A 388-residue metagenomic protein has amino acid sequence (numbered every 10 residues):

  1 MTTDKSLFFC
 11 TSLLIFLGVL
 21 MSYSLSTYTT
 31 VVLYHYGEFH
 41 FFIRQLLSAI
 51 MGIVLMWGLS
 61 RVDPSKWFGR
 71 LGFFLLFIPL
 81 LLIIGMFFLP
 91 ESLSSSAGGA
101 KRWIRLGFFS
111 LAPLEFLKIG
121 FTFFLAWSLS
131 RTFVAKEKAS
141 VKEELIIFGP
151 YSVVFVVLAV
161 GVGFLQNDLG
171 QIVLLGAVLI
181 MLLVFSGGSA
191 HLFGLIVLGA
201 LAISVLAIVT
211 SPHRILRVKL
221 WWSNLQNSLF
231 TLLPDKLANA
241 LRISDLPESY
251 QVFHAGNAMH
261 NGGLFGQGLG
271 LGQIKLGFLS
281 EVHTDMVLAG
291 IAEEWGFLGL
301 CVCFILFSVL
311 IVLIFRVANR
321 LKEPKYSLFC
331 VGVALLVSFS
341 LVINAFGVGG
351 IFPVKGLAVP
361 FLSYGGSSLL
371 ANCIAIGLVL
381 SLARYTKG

Functional and structural regions predicted by a protein language model:
T2-F8, L20-Y23, Y28-Q166, A345-A358 (+3 more regions): Membrane-helix boundary/helix-loop-helix interface segments in multi-pass membrane proteins
L17, M21, L55-L59, L129 (+8 more regions): Alpha-helical membrane-inserting segments
S22, M56, T122, A126 (+6 more regions): Alpha-helical transmembrane segments of polytopic integral membrane proteins, especially the permease/helical cores
L47-L55, E293-I314: Hydrophobic alpha-helical transmembrane segments
G72-L80, G149-V162, L169-V209, I215 (+1 more regions): Hydrophobic alpha-helical segments of polytopic membrane proteins
K101-W103, I196-F297, P324: Hydrophobic, glycine- and aromatic-enriched re-entrant/interface helices and adjoining loop segments
V173-L192, G270-G299, L357-N372: Interfacial segments of multi-pass membrane proteins
R316-G356, L362: Loop-to-helix entry and N-terminal half of a specific, functionally important transmembrane alpha helix in multi-pass
